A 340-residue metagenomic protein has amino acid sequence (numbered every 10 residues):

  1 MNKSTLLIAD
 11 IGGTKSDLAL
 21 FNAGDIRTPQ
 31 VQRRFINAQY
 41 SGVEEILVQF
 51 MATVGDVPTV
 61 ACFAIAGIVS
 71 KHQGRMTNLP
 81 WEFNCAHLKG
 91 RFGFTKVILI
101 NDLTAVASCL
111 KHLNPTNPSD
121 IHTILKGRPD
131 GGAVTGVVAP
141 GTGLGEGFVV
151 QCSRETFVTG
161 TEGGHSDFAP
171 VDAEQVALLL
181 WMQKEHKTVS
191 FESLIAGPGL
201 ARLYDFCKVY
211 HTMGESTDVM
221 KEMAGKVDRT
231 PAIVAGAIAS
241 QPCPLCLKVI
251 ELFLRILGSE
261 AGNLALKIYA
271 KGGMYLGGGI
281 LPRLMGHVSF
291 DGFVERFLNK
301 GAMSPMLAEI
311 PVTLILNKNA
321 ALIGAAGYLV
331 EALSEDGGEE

Functional and structural regions predicted by a protein language model:
M1-N2, V48, L99-T135: Conserved phosphate-binding catalytic cores of ATP/NTP-utilizing and phosphoryl-transfer enzymes
M1-V57, A177-E340: ATP-binding/phosphotransfer module of carbohydrate and carboxylate kinases, centering on a glycine-rich
K3-S4, G93-T95, D130-T135, L144 (+2 more regions): Short coil/turn connectors at secondary-structure junctions
F35-A38, M76-P80, I98-A105, L125-R128 (+2 more regions): Active-site nucleophile and cofactor-binding loops and adjacent substrate-binding regions of central metabolic enzymes
V54-N117, P282-G286: Short beta-strand-loop/turn "lid" adjacent to the catalytic site in phosphate-handling enzymes
C62-A66, I100, T135-G143, G147 (+1 more regions): Short beta-strand segments
L110, G147-Q151, F206: A short secondary-structure junction signal
N117-I124, R128-E192, M285, F293-L298 (+2 more regions): Glycine-rich phosphate-binding loop of actin/hexokinase-like ATP-binding domains
